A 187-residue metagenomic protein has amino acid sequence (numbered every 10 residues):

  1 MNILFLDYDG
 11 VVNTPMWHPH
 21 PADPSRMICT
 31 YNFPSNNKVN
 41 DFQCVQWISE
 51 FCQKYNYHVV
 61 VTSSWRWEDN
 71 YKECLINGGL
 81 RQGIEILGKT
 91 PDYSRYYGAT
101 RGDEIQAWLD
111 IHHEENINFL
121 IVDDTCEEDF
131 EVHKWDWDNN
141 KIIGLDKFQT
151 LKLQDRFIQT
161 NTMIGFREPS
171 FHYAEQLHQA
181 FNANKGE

Functional and structural regions predicted by a protein language model:
M1-I3, I117-N118: Hydrophobic/aromatic side chains embedded in well-ordered alpha-helices
N2-R95: Alpha-helical substrate-recognition element adjacent to the catalytic core
K72-E187: C-terminal cap/substrate-recognition subdomain and adjoining C-terminal extension of metal-dependent phosphatase-like
